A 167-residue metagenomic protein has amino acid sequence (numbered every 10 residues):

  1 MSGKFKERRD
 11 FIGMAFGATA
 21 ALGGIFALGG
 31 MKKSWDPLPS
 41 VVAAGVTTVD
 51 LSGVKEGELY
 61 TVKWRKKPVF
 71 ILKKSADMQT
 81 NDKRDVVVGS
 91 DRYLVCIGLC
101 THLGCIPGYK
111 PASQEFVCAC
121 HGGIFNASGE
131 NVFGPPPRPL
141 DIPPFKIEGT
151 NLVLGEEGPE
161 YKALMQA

Functional and structural regions predicted by a protein language model:
M1-T19: N-terminal secretory signal peptides and thylakoid transit peptides that target proteins across membranes
G13, F26-T101, C105-A112, D141-A167: N-terminal pre-ligand scaffold of iron-sulfur
T19-F26: Residue-level signal for the membrane-embedded core of alpha-helical transmembrane segments, especially mid-helix
L99-S128, F133-D141: Extracellular/periplasmic metallocenter environments
